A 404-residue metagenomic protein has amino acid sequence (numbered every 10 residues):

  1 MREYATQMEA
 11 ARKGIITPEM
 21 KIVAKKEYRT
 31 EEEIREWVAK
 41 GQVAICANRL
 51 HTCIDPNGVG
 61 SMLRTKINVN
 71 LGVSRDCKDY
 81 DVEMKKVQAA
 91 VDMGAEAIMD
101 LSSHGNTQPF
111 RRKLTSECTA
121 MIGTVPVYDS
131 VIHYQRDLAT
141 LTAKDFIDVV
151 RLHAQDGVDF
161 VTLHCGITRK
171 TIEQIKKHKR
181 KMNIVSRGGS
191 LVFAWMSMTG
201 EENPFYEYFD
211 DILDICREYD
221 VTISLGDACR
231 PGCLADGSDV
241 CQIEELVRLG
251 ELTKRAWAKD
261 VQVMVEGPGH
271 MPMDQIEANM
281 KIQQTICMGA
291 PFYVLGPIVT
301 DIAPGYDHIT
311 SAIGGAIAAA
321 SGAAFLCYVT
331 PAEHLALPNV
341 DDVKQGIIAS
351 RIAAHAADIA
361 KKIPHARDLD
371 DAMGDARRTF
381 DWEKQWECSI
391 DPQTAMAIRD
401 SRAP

Functional and structural regions predicted by a protein language model:
E3-A10, I15-T300, Y306, A312-A324: Alpha/beta enzyme core
E173-S197, P231, A235-G237, A336-P404: Catalytic or ion-coupling anion/metal-binding cores of large enzyme and transporter domains
T300-I363: C-terminal catalytic subdomain
